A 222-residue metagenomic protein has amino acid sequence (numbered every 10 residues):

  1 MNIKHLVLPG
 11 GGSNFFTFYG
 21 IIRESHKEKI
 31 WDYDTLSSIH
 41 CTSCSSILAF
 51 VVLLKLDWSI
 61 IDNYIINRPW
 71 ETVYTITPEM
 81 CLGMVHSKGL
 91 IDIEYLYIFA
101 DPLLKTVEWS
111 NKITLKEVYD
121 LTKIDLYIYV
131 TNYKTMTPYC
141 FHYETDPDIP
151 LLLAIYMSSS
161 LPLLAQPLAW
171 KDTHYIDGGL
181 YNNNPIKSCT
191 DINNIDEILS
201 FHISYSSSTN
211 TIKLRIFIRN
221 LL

Functional and structural regions predicted by a protein language model:
M1-T42, F50-L222: Patatin-like phospholipase
